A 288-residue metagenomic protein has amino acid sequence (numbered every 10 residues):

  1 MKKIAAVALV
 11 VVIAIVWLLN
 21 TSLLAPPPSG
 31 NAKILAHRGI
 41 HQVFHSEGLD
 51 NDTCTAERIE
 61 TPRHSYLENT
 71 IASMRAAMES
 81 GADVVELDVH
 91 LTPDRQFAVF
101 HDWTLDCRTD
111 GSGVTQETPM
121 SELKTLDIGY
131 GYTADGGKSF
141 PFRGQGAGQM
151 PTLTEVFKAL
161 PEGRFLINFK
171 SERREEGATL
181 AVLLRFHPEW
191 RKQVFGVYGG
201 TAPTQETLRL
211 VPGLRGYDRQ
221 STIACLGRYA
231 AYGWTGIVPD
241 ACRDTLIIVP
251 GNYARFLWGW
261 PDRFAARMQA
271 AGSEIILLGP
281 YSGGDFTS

Functional and structural regions predicted by a protein language model:
K2-S288: Phosphate-group recognition and catalysis centered on beta-loop-alpha active-site segments
